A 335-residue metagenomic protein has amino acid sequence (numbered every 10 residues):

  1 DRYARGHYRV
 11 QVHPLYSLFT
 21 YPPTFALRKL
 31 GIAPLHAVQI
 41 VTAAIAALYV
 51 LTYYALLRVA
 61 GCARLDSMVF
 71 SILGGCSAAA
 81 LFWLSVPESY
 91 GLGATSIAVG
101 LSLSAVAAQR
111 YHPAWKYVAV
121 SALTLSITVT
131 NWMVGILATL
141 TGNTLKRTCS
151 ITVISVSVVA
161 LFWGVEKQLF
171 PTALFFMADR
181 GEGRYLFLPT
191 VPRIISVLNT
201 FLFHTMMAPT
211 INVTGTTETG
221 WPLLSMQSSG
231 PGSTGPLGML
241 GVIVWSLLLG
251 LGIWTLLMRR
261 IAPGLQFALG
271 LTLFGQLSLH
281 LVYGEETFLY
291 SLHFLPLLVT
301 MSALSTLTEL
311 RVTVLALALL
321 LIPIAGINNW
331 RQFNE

Functional and structural regions predicted by a protein language model:
G6-I32: Short hydrophobic/aromatic helix or loop-helix immediately within or flanking a transmembrane segment in polytopic
P14, K29-L51, G238, V242: Loop-to-helix entry region of an early transmembrane alpha helix in multi-pass inner-membrane enzymes
I40-G61, G250-W254: Transmembrane-helix motifs of polytopic, lipid-linked glycan transferases
Y53-C76, A262-F267: Transmembrane-helix signature of polytopic, membrane-embedded enzymes that assemble or transfer cell-envelope glycans
S85-Y90: Short acidic/glycine- and proline-prone juxtamembrane loop motifs at membrane-interface regions of multi-pass membrane
L92-Q109, W115, L297-M301: Specific aromatic-rich, kink-prone transmembrane helix
P113-N143: Membrane-interface alpha helices of multi-pass inner-membrane proteins
T216-L224, G238-A262: Hydrophobic, aromatic-rich transmembrane alpha-helices and their immediate juxtamembrane boundary segments
